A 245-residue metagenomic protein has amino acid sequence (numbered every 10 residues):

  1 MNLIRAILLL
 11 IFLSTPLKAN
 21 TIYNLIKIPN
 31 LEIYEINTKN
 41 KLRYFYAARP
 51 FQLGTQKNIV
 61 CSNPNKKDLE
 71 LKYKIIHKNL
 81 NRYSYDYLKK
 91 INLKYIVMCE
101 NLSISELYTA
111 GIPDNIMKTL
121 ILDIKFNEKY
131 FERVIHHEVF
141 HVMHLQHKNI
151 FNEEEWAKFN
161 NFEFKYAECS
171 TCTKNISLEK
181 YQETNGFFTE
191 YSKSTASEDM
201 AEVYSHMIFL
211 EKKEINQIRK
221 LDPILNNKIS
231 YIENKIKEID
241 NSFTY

Functional and structural regions predicted by a protein language model:
M1-T21: Classical Sec-dependent N-terminal signal peptides that target proteins to the secretory pathway
T15, K74, K78-N81, Y85 (+2 more regions): Surface-exposed alpha-helical segments enriched in charged/polar residues
N20-D68, E100, T171-Y181, S197-D199 (+2 more regions): Non-catalytic architectural context of zinc metalloproteases
K27, T38, A48-P50, T55 (+7 more regions): Generic alpha-helical secondary structure signal
G54-I116: Auxiliary, metal-adjacent structural segments of Zn-dependent hydrolase domains
N92-Y245: Active-site-flanking segments in enzyme catalytic domains
